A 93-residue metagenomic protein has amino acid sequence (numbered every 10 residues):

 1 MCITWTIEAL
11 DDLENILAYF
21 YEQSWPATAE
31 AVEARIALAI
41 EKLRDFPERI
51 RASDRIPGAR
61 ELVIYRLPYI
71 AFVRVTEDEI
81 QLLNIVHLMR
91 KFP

Functional and structural regions predicted by a protein language model:
C2-A59: Basic, Lys/Arg-enriched alpha-helical interface segments
A37, Y65-R66: Short Pro/Gly-enriched coil loops immediately N-terminal to beta-strands
I56, R66-L67: Structural motif corresponding to alpha-helix initiation and N-cap regions
E61-V63: Short Gly/Pro-enriched turn/cap motifs at secondary-structure boundaries
L67-P93: Enriched for short, Lys/Arg-rich terminal
